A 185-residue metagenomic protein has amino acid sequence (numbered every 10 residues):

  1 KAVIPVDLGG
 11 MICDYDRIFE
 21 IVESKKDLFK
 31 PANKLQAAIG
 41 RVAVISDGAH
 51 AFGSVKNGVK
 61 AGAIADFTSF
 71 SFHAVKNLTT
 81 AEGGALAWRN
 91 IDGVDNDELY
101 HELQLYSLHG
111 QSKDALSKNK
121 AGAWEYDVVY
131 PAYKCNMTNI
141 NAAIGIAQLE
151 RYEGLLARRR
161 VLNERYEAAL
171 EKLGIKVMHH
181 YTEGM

Functional and structural regions predicted by a protein language model:
K1-T80, A87-D92: Active-site phosphate-binding strand-loop segment of PLP-dependent enzymes
A2-V6, M11-F19, L28, V55 (+1 more regions): PLP-dependent aminotransferase class I/II
T80-G83, A143-G145: Adenylate-forming
